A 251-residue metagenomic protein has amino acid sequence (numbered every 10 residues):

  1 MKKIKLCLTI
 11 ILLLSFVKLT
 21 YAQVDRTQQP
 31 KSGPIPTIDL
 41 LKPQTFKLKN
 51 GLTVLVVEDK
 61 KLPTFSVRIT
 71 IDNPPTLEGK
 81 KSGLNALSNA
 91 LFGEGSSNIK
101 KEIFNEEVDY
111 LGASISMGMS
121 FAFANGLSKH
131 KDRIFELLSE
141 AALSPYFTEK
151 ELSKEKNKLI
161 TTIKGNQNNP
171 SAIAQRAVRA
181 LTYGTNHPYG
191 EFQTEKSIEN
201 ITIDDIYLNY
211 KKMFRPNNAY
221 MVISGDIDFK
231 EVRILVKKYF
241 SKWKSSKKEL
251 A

Functional and structural regions predicted by a protein language model:
M1-V24: Bacterial Sec-dependent N-terminal signal peptides
Y21-T27, E94, N166-P216, F229 (+1 more regions): Scaffold signal of the M16-like zinc-metallopeptidase fold and its non-catalytic homologs
Q23-K31, Y220-A251: An aromatic/glycine/proline-enriched structural segment found at the starts of mature extracellular/organellar domains
D25-P63: N- or domain-start disorder-to-order transition segments that initiate the globular core
G51, I69, N85-S88, V108 (+7 more regions): Buried hydrophobic packing residues in well-ordered domains
V67-S128, N168, E191: M16/MPP (pitrilysin/insulinase) zinc-metallopeptidase core fold and M16-derived inactive scaffolds
E94-N98, N125-K156: M16/insulysin-pitrilysin zinc metalloprotease superfamily fold
N105-Y110, Y146-K164, D228, K247-A251: Acidic/histidine-enriched alpha-helical segments
